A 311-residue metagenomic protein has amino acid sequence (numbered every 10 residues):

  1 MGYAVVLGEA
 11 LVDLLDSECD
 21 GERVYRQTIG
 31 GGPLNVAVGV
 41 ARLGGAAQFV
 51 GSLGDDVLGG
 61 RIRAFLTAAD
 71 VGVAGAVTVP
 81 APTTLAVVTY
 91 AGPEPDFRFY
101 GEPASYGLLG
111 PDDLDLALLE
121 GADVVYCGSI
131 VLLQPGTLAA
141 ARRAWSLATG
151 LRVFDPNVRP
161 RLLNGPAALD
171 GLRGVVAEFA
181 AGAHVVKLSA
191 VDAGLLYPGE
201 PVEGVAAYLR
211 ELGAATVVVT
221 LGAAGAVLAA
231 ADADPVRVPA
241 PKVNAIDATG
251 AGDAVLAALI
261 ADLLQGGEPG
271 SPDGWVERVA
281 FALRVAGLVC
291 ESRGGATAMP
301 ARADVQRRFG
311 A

Functional and structural regions predicted by a protein language model:
M1-V5, P198-A311: Conserved phosphate-binding/catalytic region of the ribokinase-like
M1-V71: Glycine-rich phosphate/adenosyl-contacting loop at the front of the ribokinase-like
V6, G75, V153-F154, K187-L188 (+1 more regions): General beta-strand structural signal in soluble alpha/beta enzymes
A46-S129, R307-A311: Conserved N-terminal subdomain of the carbohydrate kinase-like
A47-F49, R152, V217: Hydrophobic/aromatic residues located in beta-strands of well-ordered beta-sheets within soluble catalytic
V124-A207, A224-G225: Conserved beta-alpha-beta core of the PfkB/ribokinase-like small-molecule kinase fold
